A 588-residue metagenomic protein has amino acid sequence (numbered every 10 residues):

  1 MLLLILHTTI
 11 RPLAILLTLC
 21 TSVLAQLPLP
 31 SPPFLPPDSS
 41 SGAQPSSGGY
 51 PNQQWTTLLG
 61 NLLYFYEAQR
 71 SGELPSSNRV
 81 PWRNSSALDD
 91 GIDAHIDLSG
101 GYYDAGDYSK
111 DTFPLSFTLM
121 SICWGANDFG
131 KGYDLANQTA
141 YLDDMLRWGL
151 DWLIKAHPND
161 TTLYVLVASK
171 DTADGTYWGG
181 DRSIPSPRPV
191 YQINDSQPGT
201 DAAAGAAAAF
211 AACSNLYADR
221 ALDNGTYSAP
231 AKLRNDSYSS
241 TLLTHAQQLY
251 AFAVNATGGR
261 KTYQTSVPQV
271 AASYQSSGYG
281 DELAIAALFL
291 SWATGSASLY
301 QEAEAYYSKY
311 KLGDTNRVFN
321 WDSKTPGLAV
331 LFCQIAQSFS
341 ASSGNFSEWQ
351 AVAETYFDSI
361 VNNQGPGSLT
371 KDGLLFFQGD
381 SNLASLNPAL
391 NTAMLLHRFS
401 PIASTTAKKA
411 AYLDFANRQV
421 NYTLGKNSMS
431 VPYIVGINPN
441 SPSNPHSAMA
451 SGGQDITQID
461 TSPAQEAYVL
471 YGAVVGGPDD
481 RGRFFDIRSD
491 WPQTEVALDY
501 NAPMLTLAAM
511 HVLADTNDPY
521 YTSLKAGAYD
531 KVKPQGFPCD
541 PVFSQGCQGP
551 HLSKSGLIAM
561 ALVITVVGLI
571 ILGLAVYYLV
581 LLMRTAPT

Functional and structural regions predicted by a protein language model:
M1-P28: Fungal secretory targeting signals
L27-D128, L166-C213, V270-L312, S323-P366 (+2 more regions): Aromatic (Trp/Tyr) and acidic
G49, Q53, A105, K131-D143 (+3 more regions): Short, surface-exposed loop/turn segments at secondary-structure junctions
D144-N159: Carboxylate/His-rich catalytic cores and anion/metal-binding grooves
P185-P189, I193-L249: A conserved hydrophobic secondary-structure block that centers on an alpha-helix together with its immediately flanking
L557-I570: Single-pass type I membrane protein transmembrane segment
L569-M583: Single-pass type I membrane-protein transmembrane alpha-helix
T585-T588: Intrinsically disordered, low-complexity terminal tails of fungal membrane proteins
